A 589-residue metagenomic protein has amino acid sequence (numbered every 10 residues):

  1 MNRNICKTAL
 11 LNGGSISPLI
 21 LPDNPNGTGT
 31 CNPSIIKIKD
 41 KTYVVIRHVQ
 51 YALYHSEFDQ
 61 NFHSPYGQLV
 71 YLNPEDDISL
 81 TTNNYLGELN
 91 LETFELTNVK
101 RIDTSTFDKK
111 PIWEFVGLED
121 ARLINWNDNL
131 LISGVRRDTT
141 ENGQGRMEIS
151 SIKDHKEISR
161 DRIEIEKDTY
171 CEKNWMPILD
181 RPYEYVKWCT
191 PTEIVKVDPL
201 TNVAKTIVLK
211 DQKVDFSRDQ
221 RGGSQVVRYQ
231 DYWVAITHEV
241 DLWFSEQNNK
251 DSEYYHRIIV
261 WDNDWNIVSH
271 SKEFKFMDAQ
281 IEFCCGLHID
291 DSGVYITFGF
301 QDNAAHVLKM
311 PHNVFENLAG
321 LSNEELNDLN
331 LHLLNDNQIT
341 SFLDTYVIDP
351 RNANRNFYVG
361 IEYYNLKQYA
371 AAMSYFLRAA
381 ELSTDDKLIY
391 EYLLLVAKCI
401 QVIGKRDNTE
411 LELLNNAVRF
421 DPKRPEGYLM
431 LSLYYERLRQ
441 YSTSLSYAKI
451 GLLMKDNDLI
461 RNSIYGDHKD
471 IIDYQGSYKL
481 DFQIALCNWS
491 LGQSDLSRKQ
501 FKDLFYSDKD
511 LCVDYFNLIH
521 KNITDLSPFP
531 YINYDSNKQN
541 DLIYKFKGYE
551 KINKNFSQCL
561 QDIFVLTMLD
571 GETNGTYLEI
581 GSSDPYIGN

Functional and structural regions predicted by a protein language model:
N2-N330, Y428: Beta-propeller domains
P350-R351, T384-K387, P422, D456 (+1 more regions): Short coil turns that delineate tetratricopeptide repeat
N354, K387-E391, E426, K479 (+1 more regions): Start-of-helix register in tetratricopeptide repeats
Y358, L395, M430, Q483 (+1 more regions): "A position-specific structural signal for the A-helix of alpha-solenoid helical repeats
L366, I403-G404, L438, L491 (+1 more regions): Structural motif corresponding to the intra-repeat A-B loop/turn of tetratricopeptide repeats
K554-N589: SAM cofactor-binding core of SAM-dependent methyltransferases, primarily the Rossmann-like beta-alpha-beta module
